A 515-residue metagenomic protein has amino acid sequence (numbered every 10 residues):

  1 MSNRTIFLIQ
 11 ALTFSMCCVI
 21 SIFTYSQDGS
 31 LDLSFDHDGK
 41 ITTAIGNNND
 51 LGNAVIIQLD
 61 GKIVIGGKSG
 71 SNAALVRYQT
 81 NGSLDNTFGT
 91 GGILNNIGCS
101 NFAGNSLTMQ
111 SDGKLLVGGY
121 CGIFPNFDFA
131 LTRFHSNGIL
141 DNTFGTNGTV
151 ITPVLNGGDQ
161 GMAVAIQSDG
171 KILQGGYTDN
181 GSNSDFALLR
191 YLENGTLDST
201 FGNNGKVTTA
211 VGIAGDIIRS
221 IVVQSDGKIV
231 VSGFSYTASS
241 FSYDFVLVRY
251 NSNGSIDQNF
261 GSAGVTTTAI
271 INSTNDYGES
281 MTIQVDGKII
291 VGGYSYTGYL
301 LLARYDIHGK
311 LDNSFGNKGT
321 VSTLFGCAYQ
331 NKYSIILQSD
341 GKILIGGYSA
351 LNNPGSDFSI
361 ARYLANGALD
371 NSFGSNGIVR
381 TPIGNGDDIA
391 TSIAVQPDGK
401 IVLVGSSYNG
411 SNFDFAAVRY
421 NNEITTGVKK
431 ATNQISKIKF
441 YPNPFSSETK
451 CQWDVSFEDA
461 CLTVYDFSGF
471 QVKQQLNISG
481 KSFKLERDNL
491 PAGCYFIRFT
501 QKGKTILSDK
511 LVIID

Functional and structural regions predicted by a protein language model:
S2-T13: Bacterial N-terminal signal peptides that target proteins for export
A11, T152, T432-Q434: Short hydrophobic "helix-edge" motifs at membrane interfaces and signal-peptide entry regions
T13-F14, T24: Cleavable N-terminal signal peptides
F14, A390, I435-K437: Residue-level detector of alpha-helical transmembrane segments in integral membrane proteins
C17-C18: Cysteine-centered motifs
Y25-G427: Extracytoplasmic mature domains of secreted or surface-exposed proteins
A431-Y441, F445-D515: C-terminal outer-membrane/trafficking sorting elements
